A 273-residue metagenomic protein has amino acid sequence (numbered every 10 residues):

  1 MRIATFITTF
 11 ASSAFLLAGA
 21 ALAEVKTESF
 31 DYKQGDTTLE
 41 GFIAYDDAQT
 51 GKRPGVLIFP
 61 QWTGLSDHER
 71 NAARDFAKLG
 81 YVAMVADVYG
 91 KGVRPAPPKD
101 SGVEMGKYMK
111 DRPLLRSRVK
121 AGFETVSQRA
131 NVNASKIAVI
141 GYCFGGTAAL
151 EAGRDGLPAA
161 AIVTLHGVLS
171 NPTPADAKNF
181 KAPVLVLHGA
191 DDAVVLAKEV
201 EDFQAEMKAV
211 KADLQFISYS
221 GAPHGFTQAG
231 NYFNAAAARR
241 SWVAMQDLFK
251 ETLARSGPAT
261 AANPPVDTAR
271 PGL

Functional and structural regions predicted by a protein language model:
I7-G19: Bacterial N-terminal signal peptides
A21-V25: Boundary at the C-terminal end of the N-terminal hydrophobic targeting segment
S29-R129, Q228-G230: Serine-hydrolase catalytic machinery in alpha/beta-hydrolase-like enzymes
F42, K208-L273: C-terminal catalytic histidine-bearing segment of alpha/beta-hydrolase fold enzymes
A72, L196-E206: Short alpha-helix in the alpha/beta-hydrolase fold that links the catalytic acid
V88-G92, V168, A222: Short beta-to-alpha linker loops that shape the active-site pocket of alpha/beta-hydrolase fold enzymes
V119-F180: Primarily recognizes the serine-hydrolase "nucleophile elbow" in alpha/beta-hydrolase and SGNH/GDSL folds
F180, V186-H188, D192: Short beta-strand/loop motif that positions the catalytic acidic residue of the alpha/beta-hydrolase fold
